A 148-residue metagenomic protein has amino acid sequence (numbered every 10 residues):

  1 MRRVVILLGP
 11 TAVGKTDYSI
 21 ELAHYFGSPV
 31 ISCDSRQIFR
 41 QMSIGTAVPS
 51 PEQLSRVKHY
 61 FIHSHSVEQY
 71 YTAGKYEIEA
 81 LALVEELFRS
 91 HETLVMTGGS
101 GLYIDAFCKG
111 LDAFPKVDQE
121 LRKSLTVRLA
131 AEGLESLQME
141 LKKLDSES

Functional and structural regions predicted by a protein language model:
M1-S148: Phosphate/pyrophosphate-binding catalytic cores of soluble transferases and nucleic-acid-acting enzymes
